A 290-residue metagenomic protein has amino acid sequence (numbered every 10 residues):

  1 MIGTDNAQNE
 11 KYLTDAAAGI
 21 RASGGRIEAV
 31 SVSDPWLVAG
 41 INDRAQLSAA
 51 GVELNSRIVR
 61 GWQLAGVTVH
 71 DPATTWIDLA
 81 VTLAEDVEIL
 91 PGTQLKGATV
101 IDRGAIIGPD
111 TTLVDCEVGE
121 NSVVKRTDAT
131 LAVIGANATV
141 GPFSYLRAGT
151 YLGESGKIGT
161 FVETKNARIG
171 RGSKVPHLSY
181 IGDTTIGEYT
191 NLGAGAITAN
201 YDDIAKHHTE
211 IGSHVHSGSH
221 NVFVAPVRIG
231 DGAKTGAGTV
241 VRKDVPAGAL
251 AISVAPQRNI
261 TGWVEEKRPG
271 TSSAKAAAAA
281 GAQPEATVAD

Functional and structural regions predicted by a protein language model:
M1-S56, R60: Catalytic-core segments of class I nucleotidyltransferases/pyrophosphorylases that form NMP-activated intermediates
T4, S56, G92, G104 (+2 more regions): Short, solvent-exposed amphipathic alpha-helical segments in soluble enzyme and RNA/protein-processing domains
I41-N42, D78, G212, I252: Short beta-strand-to-turn element immediately C-terminal to the catalytic PLP-Schiff-base lysine in fold type I
D43, I89, T190: Residue-level signal for inorganic ion chemistry
G51-A80, G270: Long, charged amphipathic helices and adjacent flexible linkers at domain junctions
A73, D78-N121, T127: Phosphate-binding active sites in nucleotide-utilizing proteins
D115-D290: Glycine-rich hexapeptide-repeat left-handed beta-helix
